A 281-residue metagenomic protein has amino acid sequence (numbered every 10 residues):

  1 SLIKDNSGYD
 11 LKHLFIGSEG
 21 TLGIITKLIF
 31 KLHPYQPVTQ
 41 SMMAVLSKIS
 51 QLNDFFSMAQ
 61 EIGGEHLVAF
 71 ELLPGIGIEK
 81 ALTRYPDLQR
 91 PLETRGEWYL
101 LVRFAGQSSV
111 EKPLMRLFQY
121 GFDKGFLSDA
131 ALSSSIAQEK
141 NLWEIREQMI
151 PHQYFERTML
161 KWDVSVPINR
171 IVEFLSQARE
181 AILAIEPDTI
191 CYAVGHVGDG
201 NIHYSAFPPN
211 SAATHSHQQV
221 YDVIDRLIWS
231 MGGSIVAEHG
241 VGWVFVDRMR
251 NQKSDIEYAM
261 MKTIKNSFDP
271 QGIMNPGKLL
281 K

Functional and structural regions predicted by a protein language model:
S1, K27-L28, Q36-V38, D54-S57 (+4 more regions): Short acidic, glycine/serine/threonine-rich loops at helix termini
S1-A69, M274: FAD-binding subdomain of flavoenzyme oxidoreductases
S1-L2, V45, Q107, A213-T214 (+1 more regions): A generic secondary-structure micro-motif detector that highlights 1-2 residue hydrophobic/ambivalent hotspots embedded
I3, G17, S47, Q51 (+3 more regions): Short, contiguous, pocket-lining structural segments that sit at or immediately flank catalytic/ligand-binding sites
L14, K27-I29, V45, L101-A105 (+2 more regions): Residue-level recognition of well-ordered beta-strand positions that form the cores of beta-sheet-rich folds across
G17, V45, E71-L73, R103 (+1 more regions): Short beta-strand segments
L32, K48, P74-G77, G106-S108 (+1 more regions): Glycine-rich beta-alpha junction loops
L73, R84-L101, L114-K281: Conserved glycine-rich FAD pyrophosphate-binding loop
